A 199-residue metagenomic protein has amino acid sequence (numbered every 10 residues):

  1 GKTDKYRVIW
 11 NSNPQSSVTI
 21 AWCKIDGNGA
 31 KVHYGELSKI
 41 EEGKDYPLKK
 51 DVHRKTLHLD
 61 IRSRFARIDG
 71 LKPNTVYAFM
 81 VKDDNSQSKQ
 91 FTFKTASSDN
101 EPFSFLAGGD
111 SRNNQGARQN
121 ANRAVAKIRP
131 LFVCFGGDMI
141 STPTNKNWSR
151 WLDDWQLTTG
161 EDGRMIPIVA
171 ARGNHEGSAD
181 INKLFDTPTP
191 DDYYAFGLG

Functional and structural regions predicted by a protein language model:
G1-A107: Acidic, histidine-bearing metal-coordination/catalytic regions of metal-dependent phosphoesterases
N13-S17, S63, G116-N120, R150-D153: Short, conserved clusters of charged catalytic residues that mark active-site and nucleotide-handling motifs
I20-A21, S104-G108, L131-G136, S141 (+2 more regions): Structural recognition of the beta-strand scaffold that forms the well-ordered cores of secreted hydrolase catalytic
G27, I140, H175-G177: Short, solvent-exposed loop/turn segments at secondary-structure junctions
A30, R123, K127-F132, N147-W148 (+1 more regions): His/acidic metal-ligating clusters that form di-metal
K39-E41, N114, T142, G177-S178: Flexible, glycine-rich phosphate/dinucleotide-binding loops and adjacent beta-alpha linkers at cofactor/substrate
F65-R67, V76-T92, N147-G199: Extended active-site neighborhood of metal-dependent phosphoesterases/phosphodiesterases
S86-G136, S141-T142: An acidic-aromatic substrate-binding cleft motif
